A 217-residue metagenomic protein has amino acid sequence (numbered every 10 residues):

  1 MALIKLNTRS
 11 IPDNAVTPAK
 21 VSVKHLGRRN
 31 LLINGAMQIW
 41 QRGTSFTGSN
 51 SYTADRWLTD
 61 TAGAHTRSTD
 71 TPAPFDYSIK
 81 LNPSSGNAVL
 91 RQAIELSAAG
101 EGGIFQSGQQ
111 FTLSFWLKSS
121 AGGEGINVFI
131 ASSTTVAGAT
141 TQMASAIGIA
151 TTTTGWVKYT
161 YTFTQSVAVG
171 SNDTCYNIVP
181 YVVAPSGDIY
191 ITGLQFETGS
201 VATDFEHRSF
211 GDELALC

Functional and structural regions predicted by a protein language model:
I4, T8-P12, T17-L216: Extracellular and organelle-lumenal recognition/adhesion modules and their flexible linkers in secreted
